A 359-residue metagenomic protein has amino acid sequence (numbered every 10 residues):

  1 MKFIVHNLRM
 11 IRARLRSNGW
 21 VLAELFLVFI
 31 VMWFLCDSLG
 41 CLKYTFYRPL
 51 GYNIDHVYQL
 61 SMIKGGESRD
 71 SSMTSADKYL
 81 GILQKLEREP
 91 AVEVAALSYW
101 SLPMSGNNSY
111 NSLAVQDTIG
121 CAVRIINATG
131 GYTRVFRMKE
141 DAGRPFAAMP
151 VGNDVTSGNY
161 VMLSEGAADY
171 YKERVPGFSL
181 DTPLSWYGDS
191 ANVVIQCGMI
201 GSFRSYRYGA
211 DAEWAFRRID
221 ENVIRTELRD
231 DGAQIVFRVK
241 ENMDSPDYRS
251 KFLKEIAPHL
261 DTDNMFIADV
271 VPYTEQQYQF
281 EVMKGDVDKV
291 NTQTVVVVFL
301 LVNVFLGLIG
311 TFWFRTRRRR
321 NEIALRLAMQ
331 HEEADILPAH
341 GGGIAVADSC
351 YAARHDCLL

Functional and structural regions predicted by a protein language model:
F3-R12, I82: A short amphipathic helical element positioned immediately N-terminal to and/or at the very start of a transmembrane
V5-R9, L306-A345: Intracellular coupling helices
R14-C41, G285-N321, S349-H355: Hydrophobic alpha-helical transmembrane segments of multi-pass inner-membrane transport and secretion
C36-C121, I125-N127, T156: Membrane-proximal extracellular/periplasmic loop immediately following the first transmembrane helix
L42, L86, A95, T133 (+5 more regions): Generic structural signal for small/hydrophobic residues in well-ordered secondary structure, especially within
S75-L83, Y170, V175-L184, P246-E255: Well-ordered, non-membrane alpha-helical segments in soluble/globular domains
R88-T182, S190-D211, E221-T226: Short beta-strand boundary microenvironments
E165-G166, S190-V290: "Rare, low-scoring activations can occur in soluble or secreted enzymes where short amphipathic helices or signal
